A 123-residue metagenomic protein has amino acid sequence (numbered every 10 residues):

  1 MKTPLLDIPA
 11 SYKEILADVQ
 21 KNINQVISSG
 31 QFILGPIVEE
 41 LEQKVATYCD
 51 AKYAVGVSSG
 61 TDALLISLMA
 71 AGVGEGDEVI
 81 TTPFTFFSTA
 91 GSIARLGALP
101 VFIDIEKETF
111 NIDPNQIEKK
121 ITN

Functional and structural regions predicted by a protein language model:
M1-A70, G74, L96: Conserved PLP-binding active-site segment in aminotransferase class I/II-type PLP enzymes
M69-N123: PLP-dependent aminotransferase-like
